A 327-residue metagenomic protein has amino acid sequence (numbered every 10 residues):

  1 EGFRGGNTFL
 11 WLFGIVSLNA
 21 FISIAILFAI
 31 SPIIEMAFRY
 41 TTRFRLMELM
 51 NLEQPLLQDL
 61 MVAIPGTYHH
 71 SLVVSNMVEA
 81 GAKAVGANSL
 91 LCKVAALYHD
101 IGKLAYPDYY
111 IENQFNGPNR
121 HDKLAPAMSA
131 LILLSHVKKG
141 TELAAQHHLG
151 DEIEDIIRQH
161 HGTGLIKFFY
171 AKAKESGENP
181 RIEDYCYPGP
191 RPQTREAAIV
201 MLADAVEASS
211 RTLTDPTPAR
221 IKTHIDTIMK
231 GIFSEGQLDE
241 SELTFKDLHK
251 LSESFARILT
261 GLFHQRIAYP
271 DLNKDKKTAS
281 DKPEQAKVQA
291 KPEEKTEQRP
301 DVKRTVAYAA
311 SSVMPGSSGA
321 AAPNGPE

Functional and structural regions predicted by a protein language model:
E1-I15: Transmembrane helix-loop junctions at the membrane interface of multipass transporters and ion channels
G2, I24-M47: Juxtamembrane or sensor-core-proximal signal-transducing alpha helices that couple sensory domains to cytosolic
G2-R4, R43, G86-N88, G102 (+3 more regions): Proteins with a high burden of low-complexity, intrinsically disordered sequence enriched in S/T/G/P/A and R, requiring
L12-F13, S23, Y40, A173-K174: Generic detector of short, locally flexible boundary/turn motifs and exposed helical patches
F13, S17-A29, I33, A144 (+1 more regions): Hydrophobic transmembrane alpha-helical segments of multi-pass transport and channel proteins
I34, A80-K83, Y98, L149 (+1 more regions): Divalent metal-dependent phosphate-bond-processing catalytic cores, especially two-metal-ion Mg2+/Mn2+ enzymes that act
Y40-Q58, D100: Juxtamembrane inter-helical linkers in multi-pass membrane proteins
L57-P218, K222-I225, G231-E235, F245: Divalent metal-dependent catalytic cores for phosphoryl transfer on phosphate-bearing substrates
